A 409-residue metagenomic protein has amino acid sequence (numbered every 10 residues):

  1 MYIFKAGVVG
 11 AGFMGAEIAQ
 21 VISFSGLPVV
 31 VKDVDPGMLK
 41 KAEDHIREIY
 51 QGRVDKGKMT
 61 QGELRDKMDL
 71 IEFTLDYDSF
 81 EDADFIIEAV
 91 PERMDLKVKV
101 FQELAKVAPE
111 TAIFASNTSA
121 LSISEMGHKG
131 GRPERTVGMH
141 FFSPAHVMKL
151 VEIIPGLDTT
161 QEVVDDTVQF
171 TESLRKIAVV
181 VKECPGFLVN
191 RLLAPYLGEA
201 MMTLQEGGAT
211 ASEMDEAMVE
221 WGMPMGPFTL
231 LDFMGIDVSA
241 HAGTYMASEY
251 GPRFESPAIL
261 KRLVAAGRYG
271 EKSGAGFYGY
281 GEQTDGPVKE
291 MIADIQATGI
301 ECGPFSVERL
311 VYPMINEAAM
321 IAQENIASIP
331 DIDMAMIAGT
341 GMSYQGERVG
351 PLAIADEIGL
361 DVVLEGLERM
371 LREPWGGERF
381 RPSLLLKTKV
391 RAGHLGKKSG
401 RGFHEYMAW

Functional and structural regions predicted by a protein language model:
M1-W409: N-terminal glycine-rich phosphate-binding loop for ADP-containing cofactors
